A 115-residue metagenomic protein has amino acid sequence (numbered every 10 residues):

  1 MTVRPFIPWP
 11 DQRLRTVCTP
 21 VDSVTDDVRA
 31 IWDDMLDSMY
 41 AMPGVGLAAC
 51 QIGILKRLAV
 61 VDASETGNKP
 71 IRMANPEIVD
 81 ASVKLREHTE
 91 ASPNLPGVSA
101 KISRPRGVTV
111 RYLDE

Functional and structural regions predicted by a protein language model:
M1-E115: Active-site rim/adjacent substrate-binding subdomains
